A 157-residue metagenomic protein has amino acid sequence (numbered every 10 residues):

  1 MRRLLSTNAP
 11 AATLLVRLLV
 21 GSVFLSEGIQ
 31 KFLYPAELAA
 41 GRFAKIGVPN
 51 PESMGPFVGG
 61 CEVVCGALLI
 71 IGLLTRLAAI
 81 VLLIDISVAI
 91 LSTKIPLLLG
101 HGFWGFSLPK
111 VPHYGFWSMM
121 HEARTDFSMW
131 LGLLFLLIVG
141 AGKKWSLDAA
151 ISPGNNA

Functional and structural regions predicted by a protein language model:
M1-E37, E52-G60, V64-A67, I71-A157: Extended, low-polarity transmembrane helix blocks
A36-P49: Short juxtamembrane and helix-loop transition motifs at transmembrane-helix boundaries in membrane proteins
